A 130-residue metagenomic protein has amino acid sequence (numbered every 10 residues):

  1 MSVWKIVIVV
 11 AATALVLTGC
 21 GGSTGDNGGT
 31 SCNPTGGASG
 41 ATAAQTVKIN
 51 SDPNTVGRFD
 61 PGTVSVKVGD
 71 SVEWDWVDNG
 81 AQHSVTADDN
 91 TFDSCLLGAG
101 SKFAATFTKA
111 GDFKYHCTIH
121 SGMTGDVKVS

Functional and structural regions predicted by a protein language model:
S2-S130: Extracytoplasmic copper-binding redox domains, predominantly the cupredoxin/blue-copper superfamily
